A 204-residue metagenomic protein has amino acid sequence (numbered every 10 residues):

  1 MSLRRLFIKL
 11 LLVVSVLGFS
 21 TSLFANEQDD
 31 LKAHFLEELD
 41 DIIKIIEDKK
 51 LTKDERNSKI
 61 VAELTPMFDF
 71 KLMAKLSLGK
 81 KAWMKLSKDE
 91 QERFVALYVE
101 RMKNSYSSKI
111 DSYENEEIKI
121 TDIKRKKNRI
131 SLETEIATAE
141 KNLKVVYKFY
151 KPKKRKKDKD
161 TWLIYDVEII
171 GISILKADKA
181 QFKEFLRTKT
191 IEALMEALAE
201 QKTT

Functional and structural regions predicted by a protein language model:
M1-L10: Twin-arginine (Tat) signal peptide motif
K9-S20: Bacterial N-terminal signal peptides
F19-E27: Sec/Tat signal peptide C-region and signal peptidase I cleavage site
Q28-K109: Early exported N-terminus immediately downstream of N-terminal targeting peptides
F70, L86, R93, K124-K126 (+2 more regions): Bimodal feature
N104-V146, T204: Surface-exposed, charged secondary-structure patches
N142-K144, F149-A177: Short beta-strand edge/turn micro-motifs at domain boundaries
D166-T204: Low-complexity, intrinsically disordered terminal/linker segments enriched in charged and Gly/Pro repeats
